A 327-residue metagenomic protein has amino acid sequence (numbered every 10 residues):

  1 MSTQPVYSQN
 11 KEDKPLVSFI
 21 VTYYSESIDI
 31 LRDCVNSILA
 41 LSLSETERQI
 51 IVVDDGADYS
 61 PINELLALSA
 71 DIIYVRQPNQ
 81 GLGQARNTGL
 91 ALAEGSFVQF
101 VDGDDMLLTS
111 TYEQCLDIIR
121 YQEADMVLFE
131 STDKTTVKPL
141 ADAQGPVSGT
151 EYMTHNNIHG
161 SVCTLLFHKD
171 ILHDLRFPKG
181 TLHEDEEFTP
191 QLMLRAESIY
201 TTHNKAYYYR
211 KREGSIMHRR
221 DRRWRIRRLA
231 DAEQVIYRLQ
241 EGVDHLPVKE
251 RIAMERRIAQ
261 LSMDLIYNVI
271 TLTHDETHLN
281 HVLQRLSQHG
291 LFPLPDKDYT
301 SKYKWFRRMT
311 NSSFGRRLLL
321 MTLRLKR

Functional and structural regions predicted by a protein language model:
M1-Q4, T271-R327: Membrane-interface aromatic/basic loop that binds lipid-linked glycans or pyrophosphate carriers, typified by
S2, E26-A40: Short, well-formed alpha-helical segments that are part of the catalytic scaffolds of diverse glycosyltransferases
P15-S18, S37, Q49, E187: Cell-envelope/extracellular polymer assembly enzymes that use nucleotide-activated donors
T22, L82, D102-Y200, R210-I226: Donor-binding/catalytic cores of nucleotide-activated saccharide and glycerol-phosphate transferases/polymerases
V35-P78: Acidic donor-binding segment of Leloir-type glycosyltransferases
Q77-A93: Glycine-rich, basic loop-to-helix element that forms the pyrophosphate-binding segment of sugar-nucleotide handling
V98: Short aromatic/hydrophobic "clamp" motif used to bind/position activated sugar donors
A206-E213, R219-K249, N268, T273-F292: Catalytic core of nucleotide-sugar-dependent glycosyltransferases
